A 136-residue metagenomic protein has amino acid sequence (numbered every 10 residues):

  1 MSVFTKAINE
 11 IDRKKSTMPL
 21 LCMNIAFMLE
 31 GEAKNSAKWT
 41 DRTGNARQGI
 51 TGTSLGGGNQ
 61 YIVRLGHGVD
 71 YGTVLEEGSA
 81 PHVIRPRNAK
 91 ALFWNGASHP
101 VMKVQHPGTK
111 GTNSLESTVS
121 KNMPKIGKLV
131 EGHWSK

Functional and structural regions predicted by a protein language model:
M1-K136: Short, Lys/Arg-rich flexible segments
